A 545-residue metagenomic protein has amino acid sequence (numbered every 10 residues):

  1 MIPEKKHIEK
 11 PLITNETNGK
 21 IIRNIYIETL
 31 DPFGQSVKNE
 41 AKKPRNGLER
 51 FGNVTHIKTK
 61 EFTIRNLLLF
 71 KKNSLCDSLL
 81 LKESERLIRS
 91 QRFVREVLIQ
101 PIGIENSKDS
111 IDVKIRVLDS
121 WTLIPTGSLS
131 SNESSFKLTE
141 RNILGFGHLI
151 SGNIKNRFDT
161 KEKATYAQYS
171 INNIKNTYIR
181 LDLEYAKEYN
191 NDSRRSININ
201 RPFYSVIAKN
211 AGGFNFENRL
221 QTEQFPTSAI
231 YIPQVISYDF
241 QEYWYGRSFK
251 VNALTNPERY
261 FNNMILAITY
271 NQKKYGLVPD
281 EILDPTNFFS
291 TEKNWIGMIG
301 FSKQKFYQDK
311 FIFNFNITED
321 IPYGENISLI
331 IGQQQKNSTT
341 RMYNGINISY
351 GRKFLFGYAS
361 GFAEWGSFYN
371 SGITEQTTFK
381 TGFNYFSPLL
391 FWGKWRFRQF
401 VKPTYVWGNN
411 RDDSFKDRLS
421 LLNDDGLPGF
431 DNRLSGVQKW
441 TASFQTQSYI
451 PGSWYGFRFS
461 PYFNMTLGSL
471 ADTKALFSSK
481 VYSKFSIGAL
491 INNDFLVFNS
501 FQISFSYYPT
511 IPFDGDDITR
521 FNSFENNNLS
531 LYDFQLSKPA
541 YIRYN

Functional and structural regions predicted by a protein language model:
M1-K137, N190-S193, I197, N314-T318: Periplasmic polypeptide-binding modules associated with outer-membrane biogenesis and secretion
T14-N18, L144-L149, N173-R180, S205-A211 (+8 more regions): Short loop/turn motifs that connect adjacent beta-strands in outer-membrane beta-barrel proteins
P32-G34, T122, S134, N153-D159 (+14 more regions): Sequence/structural signature of outer-membrane beta-barrel proteins
E49, I327-Q335, R341-N545: C-terminal transmembrane beta-barrel domains of outer membrane proteins
L68, Q100, D119-F158, T165-A167 (+8 more regions): Transmembrane beta-strand segments that form the barrel wall of outer-membrane beta-barrel proteins
S130-S134, K161-T165, N191-R195, S237-Y243 (+8 more regions): Residues that define the transmembrane beta-barrel architecture of outer-membrane proteins
A164-Q168, R194-N200, G212, E223-Y231 (+7 more regions): Outer-membrane beta-barrel translocator domains and adjoining extracellular loop/strand segments of Gram-negative
S170-I282: Transmembrane beta-barrel wall of Gram-negative outer-membrane proteins
